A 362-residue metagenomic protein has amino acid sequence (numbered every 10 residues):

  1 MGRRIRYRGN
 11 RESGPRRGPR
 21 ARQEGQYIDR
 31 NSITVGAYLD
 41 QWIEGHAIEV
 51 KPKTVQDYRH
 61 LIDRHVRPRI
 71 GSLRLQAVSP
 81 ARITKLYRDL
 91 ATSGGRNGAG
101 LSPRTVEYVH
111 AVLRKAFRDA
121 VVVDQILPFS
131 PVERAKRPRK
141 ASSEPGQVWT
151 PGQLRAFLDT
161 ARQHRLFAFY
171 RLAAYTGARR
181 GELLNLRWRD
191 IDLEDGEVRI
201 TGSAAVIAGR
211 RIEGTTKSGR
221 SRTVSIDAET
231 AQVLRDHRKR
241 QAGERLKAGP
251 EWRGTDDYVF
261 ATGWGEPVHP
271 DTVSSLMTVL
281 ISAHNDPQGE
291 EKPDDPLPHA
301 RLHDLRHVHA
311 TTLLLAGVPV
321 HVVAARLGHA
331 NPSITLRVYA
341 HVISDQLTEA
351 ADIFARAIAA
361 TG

Functional and structural regions predicted by a protein language model:
M1-R3, K53, D195-E197, A208-G209: Short, Arg/Lys-rich segments that mark the N-terminal edge of DNA/RNA- and chromatin-recognition modules
M1-S32, T216-K217: Short, surface-exposed polybasic/aromatic micro-patch for ligand or macromolecular engagement
D29-V121, E133-R134, G254-V259, S274 (+2 more regions): Short, Lys/Arg-enriched alpha-helical recognition elements, typified by the DNA-recognition helix
G95-A99, A156-F167, T176, V224 (+4 more regions): Short, basic (Lys/Arg/His-rich) helix/loop patches that form interaction surfaces in the mid-to-C-terminal regions
A99-P103, E107-A111, V122, I126-L186 (+7 more regions): Basic, Lys/Arg- and aromatic-enriched nucleic-acid-binding interface segment
D190-E197, V318-V338: Short, polar N-cap/turn motifs at the start of nucleic acid-interacting alpha helices
D195, G202-T230, D236, R240-L246 (+6 more regions): C-terminal secondary-structure termini that scaffold catalytic or DNA-interacting sites
